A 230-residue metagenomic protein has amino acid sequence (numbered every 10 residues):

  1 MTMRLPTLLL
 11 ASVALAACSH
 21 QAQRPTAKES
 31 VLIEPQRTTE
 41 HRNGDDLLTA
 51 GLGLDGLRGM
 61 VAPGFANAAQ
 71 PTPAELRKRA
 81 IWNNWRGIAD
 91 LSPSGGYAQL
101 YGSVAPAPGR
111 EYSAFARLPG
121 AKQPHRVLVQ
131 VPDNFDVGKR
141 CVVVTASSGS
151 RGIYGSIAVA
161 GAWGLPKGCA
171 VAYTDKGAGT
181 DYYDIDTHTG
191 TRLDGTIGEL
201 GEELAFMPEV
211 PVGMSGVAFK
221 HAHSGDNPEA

Functional and structural regions predicted by a protein language model:
M1-M3, M60, M207, M214: Detector for methionine-enriched segments
T2-A11: Sec-dependent signal peptide recognition, specifically the positively charged N-region followed immediately by
L15-A17: C-terminal motif of bacterial Sec signal peptides marking the signal peptidase cleavage site
H20-C141, S150-G161, P166, A230: Catalytic-loop region of hydrolases
P106-P124, R140-V142, A146-H221: Active-site machinery of serine-nucleophile hydrolases
K220-A230: Internal, well-ordered domain-core segments that constitute the primary functional module of diverse proteins
